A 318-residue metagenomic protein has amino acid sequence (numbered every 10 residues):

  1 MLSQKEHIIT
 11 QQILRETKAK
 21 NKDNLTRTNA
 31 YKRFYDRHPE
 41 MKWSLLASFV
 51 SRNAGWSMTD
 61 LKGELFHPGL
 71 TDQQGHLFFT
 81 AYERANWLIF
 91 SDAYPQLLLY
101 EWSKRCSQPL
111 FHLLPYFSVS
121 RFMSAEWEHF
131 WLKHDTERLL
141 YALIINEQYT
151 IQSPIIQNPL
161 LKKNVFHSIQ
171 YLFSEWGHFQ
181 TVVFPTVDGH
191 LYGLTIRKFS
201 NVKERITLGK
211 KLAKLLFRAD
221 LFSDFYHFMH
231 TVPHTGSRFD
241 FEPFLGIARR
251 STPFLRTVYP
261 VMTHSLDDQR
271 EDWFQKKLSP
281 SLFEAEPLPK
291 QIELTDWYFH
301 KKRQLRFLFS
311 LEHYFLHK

Functional and structural regions predicted by a protein language model:
M1-K318: Functional cation/ligand-contacting sites centered on basic and imidazole/sulfhydryl donors
